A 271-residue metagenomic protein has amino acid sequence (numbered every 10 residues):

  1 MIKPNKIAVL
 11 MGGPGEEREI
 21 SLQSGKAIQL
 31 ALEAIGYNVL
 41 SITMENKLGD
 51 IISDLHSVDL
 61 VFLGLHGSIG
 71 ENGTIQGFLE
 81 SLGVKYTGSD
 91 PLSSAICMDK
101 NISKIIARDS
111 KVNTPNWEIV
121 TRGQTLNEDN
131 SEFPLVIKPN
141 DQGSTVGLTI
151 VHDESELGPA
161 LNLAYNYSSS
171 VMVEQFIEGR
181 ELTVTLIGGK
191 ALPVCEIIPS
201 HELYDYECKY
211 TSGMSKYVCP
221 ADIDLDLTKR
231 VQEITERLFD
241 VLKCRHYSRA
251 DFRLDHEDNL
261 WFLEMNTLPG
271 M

Functional and structural regions predicted by a protein language model:
M1-M98, I102, D109, T121-E128: ATP-binding N-terminal substructure of ATP-dependent carboxylate-amine bond-forming enzymes
I2-M11, V39, D54-L55, I96-R180 (+1 more regions): Active-site nucleotide/adenylate-binding loops and adjacent lid/helix of ATP-dependent enzymes
G83-G88, Y210-S215, N266: Short glycine/proline- and charge-enriched loop/turn segments that cap or connect secondary-structure elements
H152-E233, L254-W261: Phosphate-binding site of ATP-dependent enzymes
Q175, L186, F239-M271: Conserved metal-phosphate-binding beta-hairpin within the catalytic cores of diverse ATP-dependent phosphoryl-transfer
